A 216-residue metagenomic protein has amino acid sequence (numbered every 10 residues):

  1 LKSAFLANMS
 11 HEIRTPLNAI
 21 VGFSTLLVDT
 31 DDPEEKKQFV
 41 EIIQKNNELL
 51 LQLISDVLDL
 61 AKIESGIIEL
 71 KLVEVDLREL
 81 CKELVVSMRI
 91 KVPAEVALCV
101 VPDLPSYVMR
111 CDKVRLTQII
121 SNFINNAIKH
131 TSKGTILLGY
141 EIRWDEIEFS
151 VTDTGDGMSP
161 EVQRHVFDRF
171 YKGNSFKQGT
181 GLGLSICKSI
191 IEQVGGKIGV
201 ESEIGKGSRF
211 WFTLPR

Functional and structural regions predicted by a protein language model:
L1-L27: Primarily the dimerization/phosphotransfer
G22, M158-F170: Short conserved segment of the HATPase_c
K45-L50: Short alpha-helical segment of the dimerization/phosphotransfer core of two-component systems
A61-L72: Helix-loop junction within the histidine kinase core
A127-I128: Short helix-loop "hinge" at the ATP-lid/N-box region of the Bergerat-fold HATPase_c
G183, C187: Short alpha-helical Gxxx[C/S/T] motif in the catalytic ATP-binding
